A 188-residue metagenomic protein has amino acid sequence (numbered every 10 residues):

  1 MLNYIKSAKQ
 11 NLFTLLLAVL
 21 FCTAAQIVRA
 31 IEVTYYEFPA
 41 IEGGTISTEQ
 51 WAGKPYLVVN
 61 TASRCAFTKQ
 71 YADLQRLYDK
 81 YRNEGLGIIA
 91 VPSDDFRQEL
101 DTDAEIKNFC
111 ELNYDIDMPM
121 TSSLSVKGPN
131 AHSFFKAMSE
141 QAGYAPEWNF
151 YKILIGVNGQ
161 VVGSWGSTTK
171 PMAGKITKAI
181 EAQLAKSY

Functional and structural regions predicted by a protein language model:
L2-L16: Bacterial N-terminal signal peptides that target proteins for export
T14-A24: Bacterial N-terminal signal peptides
V28-E49, K69: N-terminal "domain-start" segment that seeds a small globular fold
A52-Y56, R82-G87, Y114-P119, N149-F150 (+1 more regions): Loop/turn elements at helix/coil->beta-strand transitions in domains of secreted/extracellular proteins
K54, T61-R64, P92-D95: Short pre-active-site segment immediately N-terminal to redox-active cysteine/selenocysteine motifs in thiol-based
F67-A131: Structural microenvironment flanking redox-active thiols in thiol-disulfide oxidoreductases
S133-Y188: Thiol-/selenol-based redox modules, centered on thioredoxin-like and closely related oxidoreductase domains
